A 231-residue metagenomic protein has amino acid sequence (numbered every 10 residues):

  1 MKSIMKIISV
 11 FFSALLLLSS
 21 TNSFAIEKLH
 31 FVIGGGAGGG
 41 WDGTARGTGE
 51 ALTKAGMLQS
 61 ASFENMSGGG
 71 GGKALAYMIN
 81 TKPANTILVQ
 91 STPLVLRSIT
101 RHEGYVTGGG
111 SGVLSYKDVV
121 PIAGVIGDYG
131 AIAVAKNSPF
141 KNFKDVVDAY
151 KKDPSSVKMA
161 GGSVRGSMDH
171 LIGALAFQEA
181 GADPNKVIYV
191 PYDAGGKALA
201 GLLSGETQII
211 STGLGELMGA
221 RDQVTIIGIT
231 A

Functional and structural regions predicted by a protein language model:
M1-F11: Bacterial N-terminal signal peptides that target proteins for export
S20-T21: N-terminal signal peptide c-region/cleavage motif recognized by signal peptidases
F24-D118, R165, A180-A220: N-terminal (or domain-start) structured segment
G36-G38, T92-P93, A135-F140, G162-S167 (+1 more regions): Short coil/turn segments
T86, A131-A133, I227-G228: Residues embedded in well-ordered beta-strands
V95-G104, G124-P139, A174-E179: Periplasmic solute-binding protein
G109-M159: A conserved helix-loop-strand patch within extracytoplasmic ligand-binding domains of the periplasmic binding
K141, G215-A231: C-terminal lobe and pocket-closing loops of periplasmic/extracytoplasmic Venus-flytrap solute-binding proteins
